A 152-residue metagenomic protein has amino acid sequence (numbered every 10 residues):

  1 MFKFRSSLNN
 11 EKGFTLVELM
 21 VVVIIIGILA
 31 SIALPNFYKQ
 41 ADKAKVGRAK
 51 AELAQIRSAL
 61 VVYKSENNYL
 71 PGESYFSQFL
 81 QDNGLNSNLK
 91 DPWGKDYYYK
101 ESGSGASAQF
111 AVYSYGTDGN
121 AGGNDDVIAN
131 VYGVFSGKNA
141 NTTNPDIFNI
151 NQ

Functional and structural regions predicted by a protein language model:
M1-F14: N-terminal leader/signal peptides at the extreme start of proteins
F2, S102-Q152: Short, surface-exposed interaction loops/tails
N10, D91, G116: Short, acidic, Ser/Thr-enriched surface-loop or helix-capping motifs
M20-N36: Alpha-helical hydrophobic helix detector
N36-Q55: Aliphatic-rich helix starts adjacent to a transmembrane/signal segment
S58-A111, Q152: Extracellular/periplasmic head regions of type IV pilus-like filament subunits
